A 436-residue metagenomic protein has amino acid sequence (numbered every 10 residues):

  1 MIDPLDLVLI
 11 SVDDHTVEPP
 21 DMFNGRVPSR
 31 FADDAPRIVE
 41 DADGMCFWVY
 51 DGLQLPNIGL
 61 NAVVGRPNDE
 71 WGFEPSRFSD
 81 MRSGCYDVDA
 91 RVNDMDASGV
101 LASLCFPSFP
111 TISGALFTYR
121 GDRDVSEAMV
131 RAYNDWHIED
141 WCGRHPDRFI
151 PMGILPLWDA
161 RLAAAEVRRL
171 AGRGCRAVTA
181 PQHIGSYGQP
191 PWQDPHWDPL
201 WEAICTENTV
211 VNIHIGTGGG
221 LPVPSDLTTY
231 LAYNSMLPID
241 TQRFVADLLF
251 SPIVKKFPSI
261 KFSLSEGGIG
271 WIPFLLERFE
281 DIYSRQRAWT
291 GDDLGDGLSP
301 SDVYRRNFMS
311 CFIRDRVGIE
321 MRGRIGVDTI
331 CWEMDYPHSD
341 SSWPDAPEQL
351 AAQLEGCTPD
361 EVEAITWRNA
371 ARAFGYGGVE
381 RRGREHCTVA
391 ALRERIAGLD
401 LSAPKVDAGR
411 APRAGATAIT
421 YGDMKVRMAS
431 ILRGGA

Functional and structural regions predicted by a protein language model:
I2-V8, E18-E74, F78-R82, D87-A102 (+9 more regions): Mid-to-C-terminal alpha-helical segments outside catalytic/metal-binding sites
E18, F106, P181: Conserved residues at the C-terminal ends of beta-strands
E70-S76, T111-V125, R161: Surface-exposed, active-site-proximal loop segments in enzymatic domains
S76-C85, R120, F149-R161: Active-site mouth loops of central-metabolism enzymes
L104-Y119, R144-R148, A163: Substrate-binding cleft and catalytic face of glycoside hydrolase catalytic domains, especially the flexible beta-alpha
F106-T111, I215-G220, Y336-H338: Short glycine-enriched loops at secondary-structure junctions
I112-L116, G220-T228, S341-W343: Short acidic/His/Gly/Ser-rich catalytic and metal-binding motifs that mark active-site loops of diverse hydrolases
V125-A128, W141-C142, D147-I150, L155 (+3 more regions): Catalytic pocket-lining loop regions of alpha/beta-barrel enzymes, especially the amidohydrolase/enolase/GH5 lineages
